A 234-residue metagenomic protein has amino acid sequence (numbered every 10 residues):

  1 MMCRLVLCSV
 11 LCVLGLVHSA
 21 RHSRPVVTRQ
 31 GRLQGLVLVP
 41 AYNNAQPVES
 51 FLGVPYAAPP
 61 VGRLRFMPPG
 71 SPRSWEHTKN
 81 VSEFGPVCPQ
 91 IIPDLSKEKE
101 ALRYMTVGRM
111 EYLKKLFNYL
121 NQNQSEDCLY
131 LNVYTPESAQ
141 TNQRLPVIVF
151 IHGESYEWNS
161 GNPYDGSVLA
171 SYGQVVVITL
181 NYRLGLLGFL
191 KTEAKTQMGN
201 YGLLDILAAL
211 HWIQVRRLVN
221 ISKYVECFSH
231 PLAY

Functional and structural regions predicted by a protein language model:
M2-C3, V225: A compositionally biased, intrinsically disordered/low-complexity signal enriched for hydrophobic/aromatic residues
C3, C8, C12-L203: Non-catalytic accessory segments of hydrolases
N142-R144, T192-Y201, W212-A233: Gly/Ser-rich "nucleophile elbow"/oxyanion-hole loop immediately N-terminal to the catalytic nucleophile in hydrolases
I206: Aromatic/hydrophobic pocket-lining residues that form the small-molecule binding cavity in soluble enzyme cores
